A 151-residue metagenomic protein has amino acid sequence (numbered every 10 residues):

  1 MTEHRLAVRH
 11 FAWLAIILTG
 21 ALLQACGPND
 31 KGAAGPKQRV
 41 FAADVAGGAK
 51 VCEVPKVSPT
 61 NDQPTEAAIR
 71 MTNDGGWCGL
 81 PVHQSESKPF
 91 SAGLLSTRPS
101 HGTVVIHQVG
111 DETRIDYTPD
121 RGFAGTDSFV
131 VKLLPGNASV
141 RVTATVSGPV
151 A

Functional and structural regions predicted by a protein language model:
T2-L14: Bacterial N-terminal signal peptides that target proteins for export
L22-A25: C-terminal motif of bacterial Sec signal peptides marking the signal peptidase cleavage site
G27-D30: Bacterial signal peptide processing site
G32-P55, A68-I69, N137-A151: C-terminal edge beta-strand
A46-S87: Post-signal-peptide N-terminal segment of Sec-exported extracytoplasmic proteins
N73-G110: Surface-exposed or secretory-pathway low-complexity segments enriched in glycine-proline and Ser/Thr/acidic residues
A124-G136: A short beta-strand micro-motif common to beta-rich folds, especially ectodomain repeats
